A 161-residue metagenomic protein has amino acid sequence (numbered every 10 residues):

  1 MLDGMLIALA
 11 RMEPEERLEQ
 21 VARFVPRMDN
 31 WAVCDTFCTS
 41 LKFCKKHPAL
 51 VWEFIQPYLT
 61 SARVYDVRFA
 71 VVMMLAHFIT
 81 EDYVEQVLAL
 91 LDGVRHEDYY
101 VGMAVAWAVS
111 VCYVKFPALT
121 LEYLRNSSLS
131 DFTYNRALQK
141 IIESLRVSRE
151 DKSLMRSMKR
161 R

Functional and structural regions predicted by a protein language model:
M1-R161: Alpha-helical scaffold domains
